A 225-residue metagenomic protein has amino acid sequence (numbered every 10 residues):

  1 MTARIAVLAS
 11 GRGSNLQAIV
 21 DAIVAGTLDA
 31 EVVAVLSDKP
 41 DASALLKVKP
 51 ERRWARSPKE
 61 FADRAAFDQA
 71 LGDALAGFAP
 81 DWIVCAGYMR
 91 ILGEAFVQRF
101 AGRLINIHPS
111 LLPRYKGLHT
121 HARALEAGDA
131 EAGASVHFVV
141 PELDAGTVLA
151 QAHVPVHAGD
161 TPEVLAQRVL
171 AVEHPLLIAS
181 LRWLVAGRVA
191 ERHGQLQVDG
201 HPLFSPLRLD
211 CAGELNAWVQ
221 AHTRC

Functional and structural regions predicted by a protein language model:
M1-S43: N-terminal Rossmann-like dinucleotide-binding module
A6, H119, H193-C225: Internal anion-binding site segments
S14-Q17, A42-L46, E94, P175-I178: Alpha-helical elements of the RecA-like P-loop NTPase motor core of helicases
A22, W82, A86-D199: Donor/substrate-binding cores of folate-linked one-carbon enzymes
L28-A70: Short, surface-exposed acidic-centric catalytic microdomains
S37-D38, E60, R64-A65, F78-E94: N-terminal glycine-rich "phosphate-gripper" loop used for MgATP/nucleotide binding and carboxylate activation
Q69-F78: Short, well-structured alpha-helical segments in soluble
